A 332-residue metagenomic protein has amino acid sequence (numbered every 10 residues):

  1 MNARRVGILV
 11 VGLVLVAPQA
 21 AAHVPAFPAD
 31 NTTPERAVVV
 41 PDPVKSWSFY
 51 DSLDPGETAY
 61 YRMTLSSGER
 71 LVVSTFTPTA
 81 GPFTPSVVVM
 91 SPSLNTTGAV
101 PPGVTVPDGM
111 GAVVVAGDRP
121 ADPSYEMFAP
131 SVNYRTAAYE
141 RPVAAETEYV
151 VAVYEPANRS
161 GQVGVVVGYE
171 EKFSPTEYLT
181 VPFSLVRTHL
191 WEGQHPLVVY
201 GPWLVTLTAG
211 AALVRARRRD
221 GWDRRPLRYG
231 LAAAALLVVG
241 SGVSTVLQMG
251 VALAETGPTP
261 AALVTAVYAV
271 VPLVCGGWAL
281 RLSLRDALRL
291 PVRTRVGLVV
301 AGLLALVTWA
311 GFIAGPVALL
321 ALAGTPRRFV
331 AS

Functional and structural regions predicted by a protein language model:
L15-Q19: N-terminal signal peptide c-region/cleavage motif recognized by signal peptidases
A20-A59, R119, E170-Q194: Non-catalytic extracellular/lumenal accessory regions of secreted precursors
W47-L53, Y60-M63, S124-A129, A138-R141: Beta-strand-rich interaction surfaces with strong enrichment in secreted/lumenal proteins
Y60-T79, E148-P156, V165-V166: Hydrophobic beta-strand segments within beta-rich accessory/binding domains
G81-T96, V165: Short, surface-exposed beta-strand/strand-loop-strand elements in extracellular ectodomains
F83-P85, A129, A137-Y139, A152-L179: Edge beta-strands of jelly-roll/beta-sandwich modules across compartments, strongly enriched in secreted/luminal
V106-R141: Extended, solvent-exposed segments with strong compositional bias
L185-R327: Alpha-helical transmembrane segments forming the membrane-embedded cores of inner-membrane proteins across
